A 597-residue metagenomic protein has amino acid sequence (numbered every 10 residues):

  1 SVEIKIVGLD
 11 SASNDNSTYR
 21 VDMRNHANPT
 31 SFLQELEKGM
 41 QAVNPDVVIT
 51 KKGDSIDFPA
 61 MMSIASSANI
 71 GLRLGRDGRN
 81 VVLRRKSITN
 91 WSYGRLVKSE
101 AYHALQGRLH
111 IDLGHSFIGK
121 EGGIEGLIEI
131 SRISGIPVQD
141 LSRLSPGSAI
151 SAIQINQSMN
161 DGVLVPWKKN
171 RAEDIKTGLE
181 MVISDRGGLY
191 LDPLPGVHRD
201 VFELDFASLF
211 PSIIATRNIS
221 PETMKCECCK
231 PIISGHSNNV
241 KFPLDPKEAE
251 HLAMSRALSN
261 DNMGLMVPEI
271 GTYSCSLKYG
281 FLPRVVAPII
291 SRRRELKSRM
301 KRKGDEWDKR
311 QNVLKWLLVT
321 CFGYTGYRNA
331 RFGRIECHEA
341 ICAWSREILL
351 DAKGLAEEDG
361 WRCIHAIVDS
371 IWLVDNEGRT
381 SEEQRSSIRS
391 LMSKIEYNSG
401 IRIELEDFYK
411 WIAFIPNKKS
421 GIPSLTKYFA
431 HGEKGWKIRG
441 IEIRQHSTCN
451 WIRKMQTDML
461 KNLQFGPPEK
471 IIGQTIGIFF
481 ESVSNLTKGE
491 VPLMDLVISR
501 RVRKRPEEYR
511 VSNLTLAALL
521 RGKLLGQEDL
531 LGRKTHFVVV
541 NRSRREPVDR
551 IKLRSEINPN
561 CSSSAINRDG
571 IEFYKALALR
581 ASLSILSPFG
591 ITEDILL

Functional and structural regions predicted by a protein language model:
S1-N14, D112, R256-A330: Active-site cores of enzymes that catalyze phosphoryl transfer or operate on phosphate-rich substrates
T18-I124: Conserved DEDDh/DEDDy metal-dependent 3′-5′ exonuclease domain
D22-P29, Y279-V286, G304-Q311, H338-R346: Short acidic-aromatic active-site loops that bind/stabilize oxyanions
F32-G39, I289, S345-I348, A352: Alpha-helical packing segments of well-folded alpha/beta enzyme cores
M40-V43, D57-M61, A65-L72, F117-E121 (+10 more regions): A generic secondary-structure signal for well-formed alpha-helical elements
V97-G162: Extended catalytic-interface subdomain
I136-E227, P231-P246, S255-M263, I270 (+5 more regions): DNA-dependent DNA polymerase catalytic subunits
